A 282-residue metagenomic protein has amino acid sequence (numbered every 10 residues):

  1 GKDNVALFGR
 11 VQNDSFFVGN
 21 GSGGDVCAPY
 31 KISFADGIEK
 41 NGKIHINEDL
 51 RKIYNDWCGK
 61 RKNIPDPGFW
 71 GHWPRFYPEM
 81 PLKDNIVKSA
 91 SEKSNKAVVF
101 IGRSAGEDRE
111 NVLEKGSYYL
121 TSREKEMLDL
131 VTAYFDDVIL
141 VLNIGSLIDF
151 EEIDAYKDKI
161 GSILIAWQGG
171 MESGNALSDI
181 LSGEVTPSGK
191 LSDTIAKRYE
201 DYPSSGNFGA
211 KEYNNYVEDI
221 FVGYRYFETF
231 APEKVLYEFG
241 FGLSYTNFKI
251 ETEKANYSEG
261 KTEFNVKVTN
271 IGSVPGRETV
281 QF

Functional and structural regions predicted by a protein language model:
G1-F282: C-terminal non-catalytic regions of proteins with extracellular/luminal or membrane-system context
